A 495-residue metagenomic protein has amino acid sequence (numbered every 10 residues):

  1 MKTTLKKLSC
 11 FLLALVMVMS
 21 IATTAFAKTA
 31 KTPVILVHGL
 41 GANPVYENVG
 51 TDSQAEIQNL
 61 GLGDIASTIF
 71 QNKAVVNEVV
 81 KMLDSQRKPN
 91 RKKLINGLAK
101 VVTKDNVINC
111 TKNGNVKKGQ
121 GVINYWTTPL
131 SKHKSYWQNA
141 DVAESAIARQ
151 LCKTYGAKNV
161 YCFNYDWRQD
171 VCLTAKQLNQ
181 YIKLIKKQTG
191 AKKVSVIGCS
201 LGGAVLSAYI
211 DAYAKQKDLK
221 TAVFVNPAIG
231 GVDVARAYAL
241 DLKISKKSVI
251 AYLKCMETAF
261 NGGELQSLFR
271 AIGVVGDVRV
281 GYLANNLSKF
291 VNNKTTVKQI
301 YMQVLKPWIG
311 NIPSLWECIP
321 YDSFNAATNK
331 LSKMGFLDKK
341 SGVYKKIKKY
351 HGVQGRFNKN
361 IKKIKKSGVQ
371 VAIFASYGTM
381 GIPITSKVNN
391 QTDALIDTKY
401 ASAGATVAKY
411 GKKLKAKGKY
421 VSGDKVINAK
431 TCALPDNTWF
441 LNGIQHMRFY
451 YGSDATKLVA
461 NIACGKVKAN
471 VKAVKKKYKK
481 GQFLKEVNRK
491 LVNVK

Functional and structural regions predicted by a protein language model:
M1-L12: Bacterial N-terminal signal peptides that target proteins for export
L12-S20: Bacterial N-terminal signal peptides
M19-K31: Sec-dependent signal peptide cleavage junction
T23, A212, N360-I364: Short, flexible, glycine/charge-rich loop motifs used to bind or transfer phosphoryl groups or to couple energy/partner
K28-I197, A204-M256, M380, K387-K495: N-terminal non-catalytic accessory region
V76, R91, I95, E144 (+6 more regions): Short amphipathic alpha-helical segments that mediate assembly, nucleic-acid/protein binding, or membrane association
Y161, Y165, Q169, T296-N389: Alpha/beta-hydrolase fold catalytic core
K246-L337: Alpha/beta-hydrolase-fold enzymes
